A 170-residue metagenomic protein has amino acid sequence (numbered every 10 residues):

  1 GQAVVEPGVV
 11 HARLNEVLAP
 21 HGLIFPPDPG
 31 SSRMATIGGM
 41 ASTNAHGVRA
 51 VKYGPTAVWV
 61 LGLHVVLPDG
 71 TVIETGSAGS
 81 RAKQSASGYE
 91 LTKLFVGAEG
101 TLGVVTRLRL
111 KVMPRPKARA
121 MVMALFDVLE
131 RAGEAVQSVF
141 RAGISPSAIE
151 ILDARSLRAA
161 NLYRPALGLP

Functional and structural regions predicted by a protein language model:
G1-E150: FAD-binding subdomain of flavoenzyme oxidoreductases
S147-P170: Terminal amphipathic helices with adjacent charged low-complexity linkers/tails
